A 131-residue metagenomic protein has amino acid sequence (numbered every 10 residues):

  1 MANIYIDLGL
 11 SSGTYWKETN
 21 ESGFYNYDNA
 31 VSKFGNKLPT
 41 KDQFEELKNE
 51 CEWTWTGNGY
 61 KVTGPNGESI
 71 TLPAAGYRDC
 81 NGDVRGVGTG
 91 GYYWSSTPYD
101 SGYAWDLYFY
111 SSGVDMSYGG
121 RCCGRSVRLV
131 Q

Functional and structural regions predicted by a protein language model:
M1-L10, T14-Q131: C-terminal, surface-exposed recognition/capping segments
